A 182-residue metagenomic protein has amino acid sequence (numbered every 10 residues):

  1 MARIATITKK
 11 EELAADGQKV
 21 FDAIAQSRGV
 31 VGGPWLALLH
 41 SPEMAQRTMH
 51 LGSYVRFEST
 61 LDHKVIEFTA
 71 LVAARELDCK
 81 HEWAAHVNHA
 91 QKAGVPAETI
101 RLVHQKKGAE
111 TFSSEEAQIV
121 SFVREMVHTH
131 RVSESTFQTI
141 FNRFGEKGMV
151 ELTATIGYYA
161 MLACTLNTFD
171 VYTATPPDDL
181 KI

Functional and structural regions predicted by a protein language model:
M1-I182: Hydrophobic alpha-helical segments
